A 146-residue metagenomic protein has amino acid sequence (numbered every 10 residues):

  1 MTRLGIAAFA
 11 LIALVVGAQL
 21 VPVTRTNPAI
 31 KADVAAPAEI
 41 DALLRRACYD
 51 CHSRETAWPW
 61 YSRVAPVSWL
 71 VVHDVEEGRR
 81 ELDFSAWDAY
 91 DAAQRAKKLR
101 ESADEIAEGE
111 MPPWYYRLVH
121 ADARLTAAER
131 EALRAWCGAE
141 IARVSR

Functional and structural regions predicted by a protein language model:
G5-V21: Hydrophobic membrane-insertion alpha-helices, especially the h-region of bacterial N-terminal signal peptides
T24-L44: Electrostatic cytochrome c docking/interface patches
E39, L43, P66, L70 (+4 more regions): Extracytoplasmic/secreted proteins, especially bacterial periplasmic and envelope-associated proteins
L44-T56, M111, L133: The canonical Cys-X-X-Cys-His
E55-W60, V144-R146: Surface-exposed patches in mature extracellular/periplasmic domains of secreted proteins
W60-P66: Short cysteine/histidine-rich zinc-coordinating motifs and their immediately flanking basic loops
W69-V119: Extracytoplasmic electron-transfer domains, predominantly the class I c-type cytochrome c fold
G109-E110, R117-S145: C-terminal capping alpha-helices of c-type cytochrome domains
